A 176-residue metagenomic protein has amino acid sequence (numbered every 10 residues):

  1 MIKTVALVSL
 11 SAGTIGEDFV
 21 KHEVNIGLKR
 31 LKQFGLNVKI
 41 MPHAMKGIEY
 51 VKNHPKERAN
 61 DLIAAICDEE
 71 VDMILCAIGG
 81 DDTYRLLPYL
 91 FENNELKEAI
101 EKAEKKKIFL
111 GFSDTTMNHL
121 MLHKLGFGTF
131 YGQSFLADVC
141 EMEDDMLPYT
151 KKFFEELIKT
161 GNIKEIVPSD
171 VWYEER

Functional and structural regions predicted by a protein language model:
M1-E70: ATP/NTP phosphate-donor binding region
S11-I15, I78-T83, L110-M117: Gly/Ser/Thr-rich loops at beta-strand to alpha-helix junctions that form or flank small-molecule/cofactor-binding
E17, T83-L86, H119-M121, E141: Short glycine-/acidic-enriched loop or helix-start segments at secondary-structure transitions that form or flank
F34, L125-G126: Short, structured coil segments at secondary-structure junctions
H43-E104: N-terminal small/polar loop signature for handling phosphorylated ligands or for N-terminal nucleophile
L90-M121, G128-F135: Short, acidic/small-residue loops that bind anionic groups at enzyme active sites
G128-R176: Conserved anion/nucleotide-ligand pocket segment
